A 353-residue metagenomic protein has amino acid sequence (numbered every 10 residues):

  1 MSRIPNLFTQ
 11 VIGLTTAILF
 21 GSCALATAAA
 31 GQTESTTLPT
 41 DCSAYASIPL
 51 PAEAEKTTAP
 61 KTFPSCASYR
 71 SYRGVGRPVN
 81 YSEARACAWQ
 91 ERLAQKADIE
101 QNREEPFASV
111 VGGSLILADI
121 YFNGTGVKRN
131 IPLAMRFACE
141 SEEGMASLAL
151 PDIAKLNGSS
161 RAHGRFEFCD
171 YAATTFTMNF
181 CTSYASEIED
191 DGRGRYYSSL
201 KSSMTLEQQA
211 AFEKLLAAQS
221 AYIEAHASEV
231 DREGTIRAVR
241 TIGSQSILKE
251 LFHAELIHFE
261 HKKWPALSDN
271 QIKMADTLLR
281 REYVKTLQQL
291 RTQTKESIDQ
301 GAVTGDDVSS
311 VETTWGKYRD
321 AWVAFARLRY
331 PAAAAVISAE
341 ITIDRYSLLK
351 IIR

Functional and structural regions predicted by a protein language model:
M1-T9: N-terminal secretory signal peptides that target proteins for export/translocation
Q10-A24: Bacterial N-terminal signal peptides
A30-R353: N-terminal alpha-helical modules
